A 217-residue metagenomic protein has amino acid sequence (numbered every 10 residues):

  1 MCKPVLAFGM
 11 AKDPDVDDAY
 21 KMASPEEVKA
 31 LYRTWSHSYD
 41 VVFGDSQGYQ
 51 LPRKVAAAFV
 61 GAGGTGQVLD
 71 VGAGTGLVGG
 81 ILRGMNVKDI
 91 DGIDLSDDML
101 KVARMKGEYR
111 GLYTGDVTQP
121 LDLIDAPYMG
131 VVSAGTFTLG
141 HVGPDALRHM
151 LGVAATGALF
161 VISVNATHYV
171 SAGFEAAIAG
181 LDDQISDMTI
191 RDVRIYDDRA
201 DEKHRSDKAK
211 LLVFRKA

Functional and structural regions predicted by a protein language model:
C2-V60: Conserved class I S-adenosyl-L-methionine
L69-L121: Class I SAM-dependent methyltransferase SAM/SAH-binding core
L121-V131: A short acidic, Gly/Pro-enriched loop at the edge of an enzyme's catalytic core that lines a small-molecule cofactor
M129-G143: A short SAM/SAH-binding and catalytic strip from SAM-dependent methyltransferases
D145-T156: A short glycine-rich, Lys/Arg-flanked "PGG" loop and its adjoining helix->strand segment in the class I
G157-A166: Conserved beta-strand signature within the Rossmann-like core of class I S-adenosyl-L-methionine
G173-V193: Conserved Class I S-adenosyl-L-methionine
S186-A217: Class I S-adenosyl-L-methionine
